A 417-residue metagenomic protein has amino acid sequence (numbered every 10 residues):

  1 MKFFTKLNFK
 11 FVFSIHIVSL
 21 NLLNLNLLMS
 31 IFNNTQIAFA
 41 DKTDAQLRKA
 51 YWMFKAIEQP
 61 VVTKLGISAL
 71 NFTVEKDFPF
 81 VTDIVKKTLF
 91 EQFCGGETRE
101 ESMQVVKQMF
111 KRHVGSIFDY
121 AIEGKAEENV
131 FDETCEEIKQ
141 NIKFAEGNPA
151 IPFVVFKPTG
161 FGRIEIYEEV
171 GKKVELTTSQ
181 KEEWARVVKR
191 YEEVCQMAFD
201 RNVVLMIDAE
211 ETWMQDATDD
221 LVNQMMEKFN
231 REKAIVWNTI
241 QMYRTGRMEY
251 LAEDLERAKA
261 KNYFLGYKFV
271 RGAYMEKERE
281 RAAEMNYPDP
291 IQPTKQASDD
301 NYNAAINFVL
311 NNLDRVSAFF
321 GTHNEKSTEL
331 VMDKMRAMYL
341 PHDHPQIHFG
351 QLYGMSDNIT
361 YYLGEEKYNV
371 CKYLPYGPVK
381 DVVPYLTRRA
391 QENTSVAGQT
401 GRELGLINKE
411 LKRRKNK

Functional and structural regions predicted by a protein language model:
F4, F9-L22, L27-S30: N-terminal mitochondrial targeting presequence
L28-K417: Positively charged, amphipathic and often flexible ligand-engagement surfaces
